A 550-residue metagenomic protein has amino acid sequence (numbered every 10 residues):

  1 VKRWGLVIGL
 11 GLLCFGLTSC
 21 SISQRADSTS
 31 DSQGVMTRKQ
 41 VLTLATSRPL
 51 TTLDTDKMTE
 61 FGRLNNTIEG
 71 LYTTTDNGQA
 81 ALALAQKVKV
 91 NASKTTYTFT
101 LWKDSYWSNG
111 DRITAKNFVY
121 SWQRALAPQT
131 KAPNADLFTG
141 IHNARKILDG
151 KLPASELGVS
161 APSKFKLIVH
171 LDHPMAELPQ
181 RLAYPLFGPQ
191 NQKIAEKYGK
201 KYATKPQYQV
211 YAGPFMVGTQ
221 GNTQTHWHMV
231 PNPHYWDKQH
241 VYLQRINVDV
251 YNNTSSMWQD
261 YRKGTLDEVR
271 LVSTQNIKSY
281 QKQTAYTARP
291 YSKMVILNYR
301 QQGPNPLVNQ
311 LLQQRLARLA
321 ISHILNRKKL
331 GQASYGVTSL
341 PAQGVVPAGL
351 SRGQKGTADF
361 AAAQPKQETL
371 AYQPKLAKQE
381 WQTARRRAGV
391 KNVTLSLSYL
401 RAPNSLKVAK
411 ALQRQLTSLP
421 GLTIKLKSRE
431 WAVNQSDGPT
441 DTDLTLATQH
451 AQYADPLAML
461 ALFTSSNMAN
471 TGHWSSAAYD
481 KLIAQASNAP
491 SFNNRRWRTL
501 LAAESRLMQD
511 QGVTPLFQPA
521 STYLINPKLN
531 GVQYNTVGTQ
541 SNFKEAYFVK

Functional and structural regions predicted by a protein language model:
A45-A92, Q123: N-terminal lobe/hinge region of extracytoplasmic solute-binding protein
T114-K116, Y120, K166-I168, Q244-R245 (+3 more regions): Alpha-helical secondary-structure segments
N134-K193: Surface-exposed binding/hinge segments that line and control ligand-binding clefts or catalytic entry sites
M175-H240, R245, S255: Gly/Pro-rich hinge or "lid" segments in bacterial periplasmic/extracellular proteins
N222-Q224, P374, Q379-A451, S521: Ligand/substrate-recognition segments at binding pockets and active sites
H234-S279: Ligand-site clamp/hinge motif
S339-T383, N404-L406: Structural transition elements
T423-N434, A461-N526, K550: Extracytoplasmic/peripheral linker and loop segments enriched in polar/acidic and small residues with frequent Thr/Pro
